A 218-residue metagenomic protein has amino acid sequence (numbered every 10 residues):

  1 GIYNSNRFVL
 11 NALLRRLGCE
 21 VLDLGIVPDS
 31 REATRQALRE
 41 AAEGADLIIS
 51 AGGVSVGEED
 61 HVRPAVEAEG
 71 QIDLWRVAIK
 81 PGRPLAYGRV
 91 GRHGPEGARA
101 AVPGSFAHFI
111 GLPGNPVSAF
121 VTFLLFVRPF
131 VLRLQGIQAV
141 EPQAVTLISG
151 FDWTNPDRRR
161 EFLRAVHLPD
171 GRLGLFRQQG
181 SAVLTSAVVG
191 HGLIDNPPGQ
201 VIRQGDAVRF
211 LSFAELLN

Functional and structural regions predicted by a protein language model:
G1-S50: Phosphate-binding glycine-rich loops and their immediate beta-loop-alpha structural context
N6, A33, G57-E58, S118-A119 (+1 more regions): Secondary-structure boundary/capping motif
P28-D29, S55-V56, G205: Conserved beta-strand edge residues that scaffold enzyme active sites
T34-Q36, D60-V62, R89: Short acidic, glycine/serine/threonine-rich loops at helix termini
D46-S55, G70: Catalytic-core segments of thiol-dependent peptidases
G53-E59, G114: Short glycine-rich anion-binding loops that position phosphate/pyrophosphate groups of nucleotides and phosphorylated
G57-E69: Short Gly/Thr/Asp-enriched flexible loops that form oxyanion-binding sites at enzyme active sites
E67-N218: Flexible glycine/proline-rich
